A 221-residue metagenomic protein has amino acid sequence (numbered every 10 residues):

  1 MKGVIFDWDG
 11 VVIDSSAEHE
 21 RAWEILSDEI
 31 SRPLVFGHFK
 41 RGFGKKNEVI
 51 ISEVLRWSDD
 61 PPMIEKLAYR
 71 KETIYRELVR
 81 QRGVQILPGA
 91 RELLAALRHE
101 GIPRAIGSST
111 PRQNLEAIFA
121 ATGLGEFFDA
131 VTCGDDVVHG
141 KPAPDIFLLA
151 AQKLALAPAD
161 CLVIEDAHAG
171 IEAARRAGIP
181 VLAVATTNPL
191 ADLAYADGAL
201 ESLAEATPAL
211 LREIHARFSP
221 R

Functional and structural regions predicted by a protein language model:
M1-K2, A95-A96, P111-R221: Asp-based, Mg2+/Mn2+-dependent phosphohydrolase catalytic module
M1-K40: Active-site neighborhood of HAD-like aspartate-dependent phosphohydrolases
V12, I86, R104-G107, H139 (+1 more regions): Conserved SAM-binding loop
E18, G42, K46, R70 (+6 more regions): Short beta->alpha linker loops
E20, E24, F36, K40 (+5 more regions): An amphipathic alpha-helix signature
R32-L34, W57, L124, A155-L156: Helix N-cap/coil-helix junction residues
G44-L78, A96: A metal-dependent, Asp-based hydrolase signature
E77-I106, R112-E116: Short, acidic loop-to-helix structural element flanking the phosphoryl-transfer center in phosphate-processing enzymes
